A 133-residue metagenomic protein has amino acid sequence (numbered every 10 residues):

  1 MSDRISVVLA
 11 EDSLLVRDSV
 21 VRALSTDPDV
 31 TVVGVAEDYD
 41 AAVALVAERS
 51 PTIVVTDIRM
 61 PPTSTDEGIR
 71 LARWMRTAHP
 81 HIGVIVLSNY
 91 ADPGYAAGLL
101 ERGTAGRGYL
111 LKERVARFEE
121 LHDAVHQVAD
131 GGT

Functional and structural regions predicted by a protein language model:
M1-S6: Non-catalytic signal-transmission and effector/linker regions of two-component phosphorelay proteins
E11: Conserved acidic carboxylate
L14-G34: Two-component/phosphorelay signaling modules centered on CheY-like receiver
V35-I53: Acidic, metal-coordinating helix/loop segments flanking the phosphotransfer/catalytic sites of two-component signaling
A44, T65-H81, A97-R102: Short amphipathic alpha-helix used as the core "switch/output" element in two-component signaling
D57, S88: Active-site residues of response regulator receiver
I58-P62: The short loop immediately C-terminal to the conserved phospho-acceptor aspartate in CheY-like receiver
G94-Y95, E113-A129, T133: C-terminal output helix
